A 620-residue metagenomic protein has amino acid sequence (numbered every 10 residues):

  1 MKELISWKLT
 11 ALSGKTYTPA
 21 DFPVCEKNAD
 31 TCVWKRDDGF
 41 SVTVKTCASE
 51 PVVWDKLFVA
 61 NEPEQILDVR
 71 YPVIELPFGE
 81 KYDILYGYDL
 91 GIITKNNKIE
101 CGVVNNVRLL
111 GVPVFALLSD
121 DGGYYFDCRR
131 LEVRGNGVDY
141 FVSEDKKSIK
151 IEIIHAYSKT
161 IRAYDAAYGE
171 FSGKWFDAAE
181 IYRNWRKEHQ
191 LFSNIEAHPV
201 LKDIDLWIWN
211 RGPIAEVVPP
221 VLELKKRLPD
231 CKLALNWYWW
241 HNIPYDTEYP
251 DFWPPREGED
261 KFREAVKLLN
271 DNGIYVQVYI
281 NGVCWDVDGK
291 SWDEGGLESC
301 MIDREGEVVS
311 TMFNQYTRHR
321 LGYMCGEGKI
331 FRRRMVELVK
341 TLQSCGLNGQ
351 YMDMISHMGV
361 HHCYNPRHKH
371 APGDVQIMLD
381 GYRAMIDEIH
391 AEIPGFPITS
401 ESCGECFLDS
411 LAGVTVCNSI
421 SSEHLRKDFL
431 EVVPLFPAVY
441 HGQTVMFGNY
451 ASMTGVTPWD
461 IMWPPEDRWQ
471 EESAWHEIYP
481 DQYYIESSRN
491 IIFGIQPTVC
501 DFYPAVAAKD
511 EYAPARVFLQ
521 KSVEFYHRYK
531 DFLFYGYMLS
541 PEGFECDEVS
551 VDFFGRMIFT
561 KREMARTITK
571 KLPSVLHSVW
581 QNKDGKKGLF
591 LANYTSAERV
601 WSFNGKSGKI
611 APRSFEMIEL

Functional and structural regions predicted by a protein language model:
M1-A234, W239, P254-R256, L268 (+5 more regions): Carbohydrate-recognition beta-sandwich/jelly-roll modules in extracellular/periplasmic carbohydrate-active proteins
A156-D165, V375-G605, S614-M617: Active-site-proximal substrate-binding groove within the catalytic cores of carbohydrate-active enzymes
I204-D303, I330-R334, I377-D387: Aromatic- and glycine-enriched glycan-recognition loops and surfaces that form the carbohydrate-binding subsites
C231-L235, G273-Q277, N348-Q350, G395-I398 (+2 more regions): Beta-sheet entry/capping signal
Y238-P250, S310-C406, E472-P480, E486: Polysaccharide-binding and catalytic clefts of secreted carbohydrate-active enzymes
P250-W253, D293-E294, N365-K369, G413-N418: Short secondary-structure boundary/capping segments
E257-K261, K267, Y275-C345, S422-V445: Active-site-adjacent "subsite" loops/lids of carbohydrate-active enzymes
V287-S291, H362, D501-F502: Short, solvent-exposed loop/turn and secondary-structure capping segments
